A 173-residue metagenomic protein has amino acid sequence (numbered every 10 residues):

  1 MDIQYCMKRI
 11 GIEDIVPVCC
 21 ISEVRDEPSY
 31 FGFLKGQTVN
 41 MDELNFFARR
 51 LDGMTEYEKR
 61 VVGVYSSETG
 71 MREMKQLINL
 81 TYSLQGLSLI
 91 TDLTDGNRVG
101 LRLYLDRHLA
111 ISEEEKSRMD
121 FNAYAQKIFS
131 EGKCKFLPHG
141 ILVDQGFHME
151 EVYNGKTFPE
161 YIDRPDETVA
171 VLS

Functional and structural regions predicted by a protein language model:
D2-Q126, E131, V143-L172: Mixed-charge (acidic/basic) macromolecular-recognition segments
